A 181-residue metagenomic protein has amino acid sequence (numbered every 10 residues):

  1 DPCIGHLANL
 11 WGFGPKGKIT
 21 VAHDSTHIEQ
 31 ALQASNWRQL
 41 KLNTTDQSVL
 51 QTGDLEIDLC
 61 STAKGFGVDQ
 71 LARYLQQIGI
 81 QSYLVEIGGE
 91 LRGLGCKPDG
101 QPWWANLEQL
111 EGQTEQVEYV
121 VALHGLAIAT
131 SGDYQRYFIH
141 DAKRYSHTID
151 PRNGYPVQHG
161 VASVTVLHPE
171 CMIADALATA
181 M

Functional and structural regions predicted by a protein language model:
D1-M181: Mature catalytic core of soluble alpha/beta enzymes
